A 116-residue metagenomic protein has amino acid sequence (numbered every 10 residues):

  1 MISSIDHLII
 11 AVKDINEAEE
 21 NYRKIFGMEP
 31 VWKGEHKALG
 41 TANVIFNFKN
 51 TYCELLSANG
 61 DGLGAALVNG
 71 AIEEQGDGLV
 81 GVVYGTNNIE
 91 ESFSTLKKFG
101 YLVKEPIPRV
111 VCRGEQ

Functional and structural regions predicted by a protein language model:
M1-K33, L39: Short, extreme N-terminal leader segments that mark the start of a protein/domain
S4-K13, V44-K49, L67-T95: Vicinal oxygen chelate
E20, L56, A65, S92-S94: Short acidic, gly/pro-rich beta-turn/loop elements at beta-sheet edges and active-site/ligand-binding grooves
E29-A71, E115-Q116: Conserved short beta-strand elements that form part of the metal-binding/catalytic scaffold of enzyme active sites
E54, E90-Q116: Vicinal oxygen chelate
A58, G85-N87, P108: Beta-hairpin (beta-strand-turn-beta-strand) motif
